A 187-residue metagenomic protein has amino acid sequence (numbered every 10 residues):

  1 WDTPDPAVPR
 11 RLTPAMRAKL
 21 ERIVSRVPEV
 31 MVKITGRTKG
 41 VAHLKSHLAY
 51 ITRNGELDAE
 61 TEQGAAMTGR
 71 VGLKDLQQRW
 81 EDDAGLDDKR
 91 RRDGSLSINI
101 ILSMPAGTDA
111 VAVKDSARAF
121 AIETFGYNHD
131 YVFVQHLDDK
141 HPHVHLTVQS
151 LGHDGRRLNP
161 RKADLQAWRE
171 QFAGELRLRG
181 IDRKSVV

Functional and structural regions predicted by a protein language model:
W1-V187: N-terminal nicking endonuclease/strand-transfer module with a His-rich metal-binding environment and a catalytic Tyr
